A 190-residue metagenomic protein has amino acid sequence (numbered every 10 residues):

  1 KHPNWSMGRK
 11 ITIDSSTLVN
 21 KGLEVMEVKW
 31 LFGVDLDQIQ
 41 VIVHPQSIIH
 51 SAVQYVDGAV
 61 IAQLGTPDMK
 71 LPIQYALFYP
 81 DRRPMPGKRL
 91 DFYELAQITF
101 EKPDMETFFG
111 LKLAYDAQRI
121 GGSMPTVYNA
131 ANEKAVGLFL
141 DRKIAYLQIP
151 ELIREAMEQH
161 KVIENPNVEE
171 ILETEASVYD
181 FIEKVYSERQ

Functional and structural regions predicted by a protein language model:
K1-Q190: Catalytic, metal-anchored helix/loop core of enzyme active sites in primary metabolism
